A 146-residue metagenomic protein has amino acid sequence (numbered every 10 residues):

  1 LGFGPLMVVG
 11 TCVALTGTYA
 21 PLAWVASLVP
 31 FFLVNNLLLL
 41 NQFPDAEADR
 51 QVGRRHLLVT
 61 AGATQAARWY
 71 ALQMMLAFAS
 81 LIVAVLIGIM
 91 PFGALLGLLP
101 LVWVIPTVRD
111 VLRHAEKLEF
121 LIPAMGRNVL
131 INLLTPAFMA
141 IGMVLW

Functional and structural regions predicted by a protein language model:
L1-N36, T60-T64, Y70-W146: Hydrophobic alpha-helical transmembrane segments
N35-L58: Acidic (Asp/Glu-rich) catalytic motifs at the cytosolic membrane interface
A48-V52, W69, M139: Active-site-proximal flexible loops/turns
